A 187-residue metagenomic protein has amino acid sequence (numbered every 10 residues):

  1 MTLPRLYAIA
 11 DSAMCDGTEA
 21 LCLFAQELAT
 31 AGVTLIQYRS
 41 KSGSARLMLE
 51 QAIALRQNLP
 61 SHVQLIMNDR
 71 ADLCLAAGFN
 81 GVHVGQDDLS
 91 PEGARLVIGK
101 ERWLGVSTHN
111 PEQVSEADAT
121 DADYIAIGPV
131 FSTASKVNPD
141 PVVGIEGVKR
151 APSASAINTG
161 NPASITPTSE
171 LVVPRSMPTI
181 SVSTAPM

Functional and structural regions predicted by a protein language model:
M1-P91, L96-D123, D140: Conserved N-terminal beta1-alpha1 strand-loop-helix module at the mouth
A77, G93, A134-S135, G147 (+2 more regions): Solvent-exposed, flexible loop/coil residues
V84, D88, T108, P129-F131 (+2 more regions): Short, flexible micro-motifs
Y124-A156: Active-site/ligand-binding-proximal alpha/beta "capping" segment
N158-S164, L171, S183: Hydrophobic alpha-helical signal/anchor motif
L171-M177: Short, intrinsically disordered low-complexity segments enriched in Ser/Thr with adjacent Pro
